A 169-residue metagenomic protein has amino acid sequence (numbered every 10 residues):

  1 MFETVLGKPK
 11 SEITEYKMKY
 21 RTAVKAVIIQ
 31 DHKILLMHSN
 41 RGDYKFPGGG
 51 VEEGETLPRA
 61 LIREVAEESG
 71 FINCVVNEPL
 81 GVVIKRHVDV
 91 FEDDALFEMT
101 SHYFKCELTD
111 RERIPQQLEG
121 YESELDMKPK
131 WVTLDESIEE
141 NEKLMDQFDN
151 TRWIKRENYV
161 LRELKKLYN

Functional and structural regions predicted by a protein language model:
M1-K25, D31: Acidic, metal-coordinating catalytic segment for phosphate/diphosphate chemistry, firing primarily on the Nudix
P9-Y16, D89-D94, Q117-L118: Short, P/G- and charge-enriched loop/turn segments at secondary-structure junctions
T22-V24, H32, T100-H102, M127: Change "...and in nucleic-acid phosphodiester-cleaving endonucleases..." to "...and in nucleic-acid processing enzymes
I28, K105-E107, W131-T133: Short, well-ordered beta-strand micro-motif
I29-F71: Conserved Nudix-box catalytic region and its N-terminal flanking loop in Nudix hydrolases and closely related
I34, R111-I114: Short helix-loop capping/hinge motifs at secondary-structure junctions, enriched in acidic/polar residues
D43-Y44, R113-N169: Nudix hydrolase/Nudix homology domain
F71-E112: Active-site segment of metal-dependent pyrophosphate-handling enzymes, primarily the Nudix hydrolase catalytic core
